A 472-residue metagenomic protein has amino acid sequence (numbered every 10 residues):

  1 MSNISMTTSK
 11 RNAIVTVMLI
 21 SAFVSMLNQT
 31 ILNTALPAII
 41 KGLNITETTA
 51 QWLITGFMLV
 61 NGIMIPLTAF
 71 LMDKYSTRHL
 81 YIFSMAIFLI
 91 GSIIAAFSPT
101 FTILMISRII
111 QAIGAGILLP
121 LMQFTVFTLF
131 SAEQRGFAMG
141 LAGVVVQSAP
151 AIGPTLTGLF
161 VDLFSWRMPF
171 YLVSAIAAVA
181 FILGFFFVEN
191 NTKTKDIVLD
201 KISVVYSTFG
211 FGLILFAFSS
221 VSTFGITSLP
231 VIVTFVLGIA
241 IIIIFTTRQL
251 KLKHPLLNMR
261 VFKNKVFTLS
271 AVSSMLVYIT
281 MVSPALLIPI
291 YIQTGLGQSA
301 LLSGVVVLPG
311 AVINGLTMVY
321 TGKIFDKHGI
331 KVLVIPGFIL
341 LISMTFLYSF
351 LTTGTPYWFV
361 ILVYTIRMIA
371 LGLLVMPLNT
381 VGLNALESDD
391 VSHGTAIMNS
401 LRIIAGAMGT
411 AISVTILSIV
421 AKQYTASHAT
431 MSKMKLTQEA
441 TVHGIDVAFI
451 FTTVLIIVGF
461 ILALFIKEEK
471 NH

Functional and structural regions predicted by a protein language model:
M1-K10, K433-Q438, I466-H472: Intrinsic disorder in cytosolic terminal tails and internal cytosolic loops of multi-pass membrane transporters
M6-I14, D200-I202: N-terminal membrane topogenic signal
A13-L27, L32-L36, L43-T48, L53-I54 (+10 more regions): 12-transmembrane solute porter fold
M58, I65-I202: Helix-loop-helix hairpins in multi-pass membrane proteins, especially solute transporters
F101, T192-I197, V221-T227, G354: Membrane-interface helix caps and helix-loop-helix hairpins in membrane proteins
F181-S203, F224, T247-L256, L464-H472: Helix-loop junctions on the cytosolic side of multi-pass membrane transporters, especially the intracellular loop
D200-T208, V334-P336: Select subsegments of transmembrane alpha-helices in polytopic membrane proteins, especially boundary-proximal
H428-G444: Short, membrane-exposed interhelical loops at transmembrane-helix boundaries
